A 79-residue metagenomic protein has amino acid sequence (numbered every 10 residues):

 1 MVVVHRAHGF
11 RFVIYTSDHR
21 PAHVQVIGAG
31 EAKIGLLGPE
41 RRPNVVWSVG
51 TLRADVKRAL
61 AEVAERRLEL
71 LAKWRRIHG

Functional and structural regions predicted by a protein language model:
M1-A22: Short, charged/polar N-terminal "headpieces" of proteins
V3, K33-G35, R76: Residue-level preference for alpha-helix termini and adjacent loops
Y15-L52: A short, structured beta-strand/loop element
T51-G79: C-terminal structural segments of small proteins and small subunits
